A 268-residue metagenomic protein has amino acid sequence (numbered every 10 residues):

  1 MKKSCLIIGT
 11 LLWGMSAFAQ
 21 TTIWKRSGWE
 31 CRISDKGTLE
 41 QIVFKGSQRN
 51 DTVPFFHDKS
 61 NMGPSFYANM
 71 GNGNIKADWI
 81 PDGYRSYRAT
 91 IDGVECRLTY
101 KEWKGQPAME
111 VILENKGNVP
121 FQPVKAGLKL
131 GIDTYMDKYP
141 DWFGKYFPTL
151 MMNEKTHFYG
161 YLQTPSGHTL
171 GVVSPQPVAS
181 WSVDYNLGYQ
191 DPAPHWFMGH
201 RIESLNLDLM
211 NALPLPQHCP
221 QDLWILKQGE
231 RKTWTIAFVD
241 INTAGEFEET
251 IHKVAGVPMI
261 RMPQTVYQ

Functional and structural regions predicted by a protein language model:
M1-T21: Bacterial Sec-dependent N-terminal signal peptides
S4, V124-A126, E248-V254: Composition- and surface-driven signal marking solvent-exposed, interaction-prone regions in large proteins
A19-E110, E114-G188, W224, Q228-E230 (+1 more regions): Beta-strand-rich N-terminal accessory domains
H195-L207: Short carbohydrate-recognition loop motifs
L209-H218: Short beta-strand and strand-turn-strand segments in soluble, beta-rich domains
F238-N242: Short, charged beta-turn/beta-strand-edge "cap" motif at the junction between a beta-strand and an adjacent loop
T243-Q268: Extracellular ectodomain segments of secreted/surface proteins
